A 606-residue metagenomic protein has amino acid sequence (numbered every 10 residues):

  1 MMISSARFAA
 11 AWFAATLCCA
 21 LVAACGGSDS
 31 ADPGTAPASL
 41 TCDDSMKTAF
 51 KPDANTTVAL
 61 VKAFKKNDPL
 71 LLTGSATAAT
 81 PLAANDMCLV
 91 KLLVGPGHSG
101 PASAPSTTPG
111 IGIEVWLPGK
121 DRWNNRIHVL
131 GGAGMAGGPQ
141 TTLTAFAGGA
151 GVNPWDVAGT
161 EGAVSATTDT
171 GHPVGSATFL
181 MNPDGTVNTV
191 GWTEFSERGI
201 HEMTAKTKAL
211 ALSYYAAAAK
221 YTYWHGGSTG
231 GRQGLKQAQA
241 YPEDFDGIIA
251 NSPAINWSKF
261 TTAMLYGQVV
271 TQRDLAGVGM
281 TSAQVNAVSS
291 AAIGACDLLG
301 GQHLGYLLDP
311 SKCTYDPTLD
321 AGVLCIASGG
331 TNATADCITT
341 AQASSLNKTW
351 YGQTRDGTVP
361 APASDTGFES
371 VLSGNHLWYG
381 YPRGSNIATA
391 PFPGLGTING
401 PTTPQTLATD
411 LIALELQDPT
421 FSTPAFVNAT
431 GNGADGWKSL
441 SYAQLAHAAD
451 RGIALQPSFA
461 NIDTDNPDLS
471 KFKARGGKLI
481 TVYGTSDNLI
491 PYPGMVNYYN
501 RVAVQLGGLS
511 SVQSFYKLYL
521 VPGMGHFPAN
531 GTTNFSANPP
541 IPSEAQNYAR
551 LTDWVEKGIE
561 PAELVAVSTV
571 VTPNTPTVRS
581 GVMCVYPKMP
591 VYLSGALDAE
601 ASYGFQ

Functional and structural regions predicted by a protein language model:
L21-A24: C-terminal motif of bacterial Sec signal peptides marking the signal peptidase cleavage site
S30-R126, P139-T141, A145, V152-N153 (+7 more regions): Catalytic-loop region of hydrolases
N124, A133-A216, T262, G433-G452 (+2 more regions): Cap/lid segment of the alpha/beta-hydrolase catalytic domain
A217-S228: Alpha/beta-hydrolase fold nucleophile elbow
G227-K236: Glycine-rich nucleophile elbow surrounding the catalytic serine of serine-hydrolase chemistry
K236-A238, E243-T354, L520, N538-A545: A catalytic-pocket lid/entrance helix-loop region that shapes and gates access to the active site across common
T481-Y483: Short beta-strand/loop motif that positions the catalytic acidic residue of the alpha/beta-hydrolase fold
L489-P493: Conserved alpha/beta-hydrolase "acid-adjacent" motif
